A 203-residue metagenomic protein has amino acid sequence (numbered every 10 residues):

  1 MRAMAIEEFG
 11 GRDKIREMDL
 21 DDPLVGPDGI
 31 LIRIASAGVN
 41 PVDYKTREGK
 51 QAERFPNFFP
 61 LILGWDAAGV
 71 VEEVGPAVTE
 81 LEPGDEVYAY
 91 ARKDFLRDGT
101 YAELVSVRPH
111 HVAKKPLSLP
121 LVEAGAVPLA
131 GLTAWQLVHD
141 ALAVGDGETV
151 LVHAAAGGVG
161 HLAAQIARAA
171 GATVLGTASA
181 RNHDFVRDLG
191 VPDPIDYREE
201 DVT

Functional and structural regions predicted by a protein language model:
G10-R16, P41: Short N-terminal binding/cap micro-motifs at the start of the first secondary-structure element
D21-V39, Q51-K93: Glycine-rich beta-strand-centered segment in the early N-terminal region that forms part of a ligand/cofactor-binding
V42-E48: Cytochrome P450 core scaffold surrounding the K-helix E-X-X-R motif and the conserved "meander" helix-loop region
P56, E80, Y90-A154: NAD(P)H dinucleotide-binding glycine-rich loop of Rossmann-like/cofactor-binding domains, especially the beta1-alpha1
G125-E199: Mid-domain Rossmann-like dinucleotide-binding core that forms the NAD(H)/NADP(H) cofactor-binding site
D201-T203: Short amphipathic alpha-helix with an adjacent loop that forms part of the alpha/beta core around
